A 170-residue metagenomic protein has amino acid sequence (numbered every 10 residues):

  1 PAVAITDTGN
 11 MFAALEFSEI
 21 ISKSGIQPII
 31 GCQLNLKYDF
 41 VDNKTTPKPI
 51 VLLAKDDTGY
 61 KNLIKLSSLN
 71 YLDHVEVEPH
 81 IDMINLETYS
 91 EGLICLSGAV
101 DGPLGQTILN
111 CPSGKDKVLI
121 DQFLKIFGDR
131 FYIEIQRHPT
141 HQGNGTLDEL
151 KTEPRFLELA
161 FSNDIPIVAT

Functional and structural regions predicted by a protein language model:
P1-T170: Phosphodiester-processing cores and adjacent nucleic acid-binding clamps
